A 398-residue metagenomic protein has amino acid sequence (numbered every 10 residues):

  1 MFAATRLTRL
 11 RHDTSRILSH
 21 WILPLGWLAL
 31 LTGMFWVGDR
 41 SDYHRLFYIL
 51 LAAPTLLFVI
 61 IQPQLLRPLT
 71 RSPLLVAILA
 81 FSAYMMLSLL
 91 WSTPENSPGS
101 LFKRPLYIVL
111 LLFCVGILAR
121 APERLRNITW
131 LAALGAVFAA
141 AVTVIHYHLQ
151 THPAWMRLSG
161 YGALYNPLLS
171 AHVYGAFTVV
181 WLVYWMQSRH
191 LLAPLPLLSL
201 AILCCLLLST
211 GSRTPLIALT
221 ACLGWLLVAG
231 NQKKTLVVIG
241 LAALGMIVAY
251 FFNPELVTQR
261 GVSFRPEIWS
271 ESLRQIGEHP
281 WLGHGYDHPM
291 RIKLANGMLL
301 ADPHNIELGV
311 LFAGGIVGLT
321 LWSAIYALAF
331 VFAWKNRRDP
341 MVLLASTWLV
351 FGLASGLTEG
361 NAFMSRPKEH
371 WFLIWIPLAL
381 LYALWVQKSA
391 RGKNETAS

Functional and structural regions predicted by a protein language model:
M1-I61, F81-W91, G352-T358: N-terminal signal-anchor transmembrane segment
F2, L66, T210, L227-V262 (+1 more regions): A membrane-periplasm/extracellular boundary helix in multi-pass inner-membrane enzymes that assemble envelope glycans
L25-L31, W334-N361, P377-Y382: Loop-to-helix entry and N-terminal half of a specific, functionally important transmembrane alpha helix in multi-pass
A52, L57, W348-L353, F363-S398: Transmembrane alpha-helices of multi-pass inner-membrane enzymes
L74-A83, E95-I117, N127-A136: Aromatic-anchored transmembrane helix interface
R126-A154, Y165-G230, A324, L328-K335: Alpha-helical transmembrane segments of multi-pass inner-membrane proteins
L195, I316-L353, K388: Hydrophobic transmembrane alpha-helices and their immediate junctions
L256-S270, R274-G314, A333: Long extracytoplasmic/lumenal interhelical loops at the membrane interface of multi-pass membrane proteins
